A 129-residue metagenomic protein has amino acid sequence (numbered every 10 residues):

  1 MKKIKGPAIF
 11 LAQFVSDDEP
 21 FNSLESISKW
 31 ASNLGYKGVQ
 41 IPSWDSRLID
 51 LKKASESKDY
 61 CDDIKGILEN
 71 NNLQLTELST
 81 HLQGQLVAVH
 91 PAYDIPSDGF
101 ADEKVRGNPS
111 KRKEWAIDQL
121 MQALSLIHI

Functional and structural regions predicted by a protein language model:
M1-S125: N-terminal pre-domain/capping segments
H128-I129: Conserved small/polar residues in nucleotide/adenosyl-binding loops
